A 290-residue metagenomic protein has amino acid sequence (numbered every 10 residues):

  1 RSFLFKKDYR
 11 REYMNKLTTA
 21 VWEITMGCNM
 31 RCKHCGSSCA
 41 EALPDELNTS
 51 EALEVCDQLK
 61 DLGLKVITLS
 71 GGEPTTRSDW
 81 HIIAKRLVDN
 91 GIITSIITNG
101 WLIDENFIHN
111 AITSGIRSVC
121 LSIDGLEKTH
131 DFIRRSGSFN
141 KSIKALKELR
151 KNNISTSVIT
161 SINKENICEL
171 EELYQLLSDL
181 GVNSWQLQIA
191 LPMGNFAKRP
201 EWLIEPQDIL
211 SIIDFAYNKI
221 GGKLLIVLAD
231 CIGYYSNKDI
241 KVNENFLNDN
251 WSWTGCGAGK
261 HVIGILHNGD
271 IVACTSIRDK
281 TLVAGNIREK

Functional and structural regions predicted by a protein language model:
R1-R117: Conserved alpha-helical substructure of the radical SAM core
S2-L17, Y235-E244, N286-K290: Short, charged low-complexity linear segments at domain edges
F3, K16, P74, D124 (+2 more regions): Generic detection of intrinsically disordered/low-complexity segments and helix-coil linkers/edges
T25, S70, W101, D124-L126 (+2 more regions): Anionic group-transfer/hydrolysis microenvironments
G27, A42, P74, W101 (+4 more regions): Residue-level marker for beta-strand->alpha-helix junctions and adjacent short loops that shape enzyme
H81, L126-E127: Alpha-helix N-cap/helix-start and coil->helix boundary motif
T113-S114, S118, S122, T129-I271 (+1 more regions): Radical SAM enzyme [4Fe-4S]-AdoMet core and its adjacent flexible, acidic and glycine-rich loops/tails across
